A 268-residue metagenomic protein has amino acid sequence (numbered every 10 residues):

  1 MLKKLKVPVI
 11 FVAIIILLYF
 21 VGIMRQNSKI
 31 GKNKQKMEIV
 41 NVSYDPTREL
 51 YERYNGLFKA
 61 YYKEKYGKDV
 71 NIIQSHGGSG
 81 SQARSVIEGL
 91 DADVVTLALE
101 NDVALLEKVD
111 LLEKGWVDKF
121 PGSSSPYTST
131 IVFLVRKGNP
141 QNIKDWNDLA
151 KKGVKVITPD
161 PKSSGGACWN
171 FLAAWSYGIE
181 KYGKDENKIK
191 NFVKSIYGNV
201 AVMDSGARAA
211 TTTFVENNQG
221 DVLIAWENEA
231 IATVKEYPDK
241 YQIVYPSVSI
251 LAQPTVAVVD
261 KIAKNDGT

Functional and structural regions predicted by a protein language model:
V7-F11, Y19-V109, K119-F120, W226: Early extracytoplasmic/lumenal segment of secretory-pathway proteins
M37-N41, S85-V86, A92, F120 (+3 more regions): Second-shell loop/turn segments in exported
P46-E49, S79-Q82, E100-A104, G138-Q141 (+4 more regions): Solvent-exposed loop/turn segments at secondary-structure junctions within structured extracellular/periplasmic domains
G89-V95, G153-K155, E216-A225: Alpha-to-beta junction loops
E107-E180: A conserved helix-loop-strand patch within extracytoplasmic ligand-binding domains of the periplasmic binding
W116-P126, V234-I250, V258: Short beta-strand->loop
T130-N139, A252-T268: A bilobed periplasmic-binding-protein/Venus flytrap-type ligand-binding module shared by bacterial periplasmic
Y182-S247: Ligand-binding pocket segment of bilobal, Venus flytrap-like solute-binding proteins
